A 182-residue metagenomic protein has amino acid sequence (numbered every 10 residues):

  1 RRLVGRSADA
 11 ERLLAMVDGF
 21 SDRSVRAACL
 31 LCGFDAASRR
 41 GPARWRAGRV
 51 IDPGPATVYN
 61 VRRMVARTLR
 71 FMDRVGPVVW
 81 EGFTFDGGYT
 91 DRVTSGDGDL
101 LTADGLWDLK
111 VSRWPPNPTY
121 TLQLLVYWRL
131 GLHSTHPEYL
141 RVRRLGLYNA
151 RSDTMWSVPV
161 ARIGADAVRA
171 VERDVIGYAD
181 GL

Functional and structural regions predicted by a protein language model:
G5-V79: A non-catalytic, helix-rich entry segment at domain boundaries
R74-L101: Active-site metal-binding core of divalent-cation-utilizing nuclease and nuclease-like domains
G98-R113: Conserved catalytic cores of phosphodiester-cleaving nucleases, focusing on short active-site segments
R113-P115, S152-D153: Short Gly/Pro-enriched loop/turn and capping motifs at secondary-structure junctions
W114-Q123: Active-site-adjacent loop/helix micro-motif of nuclease/hydrolase catalytic cores
L122-G146: Metal-dependent nuclease catalytic cores in nucleic-acid-processing enzymes, especially RNase H-like/related
G146-L182: Domain-level recognition of nuclease-like catalytic cores that cleave nucleotide substrates
